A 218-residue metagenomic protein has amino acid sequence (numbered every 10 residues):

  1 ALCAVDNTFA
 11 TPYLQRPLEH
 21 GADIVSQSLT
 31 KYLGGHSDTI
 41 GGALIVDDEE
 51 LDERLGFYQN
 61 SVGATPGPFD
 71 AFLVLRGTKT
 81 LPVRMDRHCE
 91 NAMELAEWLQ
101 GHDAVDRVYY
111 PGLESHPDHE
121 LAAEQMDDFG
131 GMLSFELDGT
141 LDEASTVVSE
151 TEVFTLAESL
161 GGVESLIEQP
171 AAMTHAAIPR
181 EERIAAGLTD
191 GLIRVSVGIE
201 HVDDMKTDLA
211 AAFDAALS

Functional and structural regions predicted by a protein language model:
A1-A104, Y109: Conserved PLP-enzyme active-site core in the AAT-like
T8-A10, L14, L113, D138 (+1 more regions): Active-site beta-loop-alpha junctions enriched in small/polar residues
G35-H36, P66-P68, Q125-D128, A185-D190: Short, flexible turn/loop "capping" segments at secondary-structure junctions
T39-G41, D128-M132, D190-R194: Short, solvent-exposed beta-strand edge segments and adjacent coil->beta transition regions
V62-G63, T151-S159, A212-S218: A common structural junction motif
L73-V83, G131-D138, R194-G198: Short, well-ordered beta-strand elements within core beta-sheets of diverse protein domains
M93-E152, E158-G161, P179-I184: Conserved small-domain helix->loop->beta segment predominantly found in fold-type I
S149, S165-S218: PLP-dependent enzyme catalytic core of the Aspartate aminotransferase-like
